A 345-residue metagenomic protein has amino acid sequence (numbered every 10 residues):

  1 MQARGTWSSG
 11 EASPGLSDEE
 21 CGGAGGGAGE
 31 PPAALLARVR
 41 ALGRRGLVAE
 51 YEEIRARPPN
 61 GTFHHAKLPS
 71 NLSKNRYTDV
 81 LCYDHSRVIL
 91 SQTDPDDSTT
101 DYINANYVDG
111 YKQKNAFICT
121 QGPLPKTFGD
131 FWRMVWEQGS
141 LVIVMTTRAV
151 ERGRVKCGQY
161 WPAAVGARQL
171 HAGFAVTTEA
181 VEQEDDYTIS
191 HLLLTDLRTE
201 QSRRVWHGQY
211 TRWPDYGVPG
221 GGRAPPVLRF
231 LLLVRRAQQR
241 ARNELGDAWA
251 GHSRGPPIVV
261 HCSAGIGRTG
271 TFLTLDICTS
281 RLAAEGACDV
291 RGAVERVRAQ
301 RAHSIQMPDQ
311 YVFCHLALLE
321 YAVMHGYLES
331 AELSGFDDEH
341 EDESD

Functional and structural regions predicted by a protein language model:
M1-D345: Cys-based phosphatases of the PTP/DUSP/CDC25 superfamily and their flanking regulatory architecture
